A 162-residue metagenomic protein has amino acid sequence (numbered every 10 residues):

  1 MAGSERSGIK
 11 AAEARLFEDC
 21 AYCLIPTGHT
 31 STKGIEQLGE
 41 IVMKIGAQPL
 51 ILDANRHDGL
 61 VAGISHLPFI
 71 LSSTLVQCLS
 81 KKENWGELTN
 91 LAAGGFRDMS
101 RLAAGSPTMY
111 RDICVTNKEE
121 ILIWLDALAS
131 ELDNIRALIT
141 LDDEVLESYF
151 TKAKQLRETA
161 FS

Functional and structural regions predicted by a protein language model:
M1-K10: Rossmann-like NAD(P)(H) cofactor-binding subdomain of soluble oxidoreductases
K10-R15, D112: Short, flexible, solvent-exposed loop/turn segments with mixed acidic/basic and small polar residues
L16-R101: Internal alpha-helical scaffold of NAD(P)-dependent oxidoreductase catalytic cores
I41, H66, A127, K152-Q155: Residues within well-ordered alpha-helical secondary structure of globular protein domains
W85-A153: Interdomain hinge/lid region at the active-site interface of Rossmann-like NAD(P)-dependent oxidoreductases
E158-S162: Long, positively charged, glycine-interspersed low-complexity recognition regions
